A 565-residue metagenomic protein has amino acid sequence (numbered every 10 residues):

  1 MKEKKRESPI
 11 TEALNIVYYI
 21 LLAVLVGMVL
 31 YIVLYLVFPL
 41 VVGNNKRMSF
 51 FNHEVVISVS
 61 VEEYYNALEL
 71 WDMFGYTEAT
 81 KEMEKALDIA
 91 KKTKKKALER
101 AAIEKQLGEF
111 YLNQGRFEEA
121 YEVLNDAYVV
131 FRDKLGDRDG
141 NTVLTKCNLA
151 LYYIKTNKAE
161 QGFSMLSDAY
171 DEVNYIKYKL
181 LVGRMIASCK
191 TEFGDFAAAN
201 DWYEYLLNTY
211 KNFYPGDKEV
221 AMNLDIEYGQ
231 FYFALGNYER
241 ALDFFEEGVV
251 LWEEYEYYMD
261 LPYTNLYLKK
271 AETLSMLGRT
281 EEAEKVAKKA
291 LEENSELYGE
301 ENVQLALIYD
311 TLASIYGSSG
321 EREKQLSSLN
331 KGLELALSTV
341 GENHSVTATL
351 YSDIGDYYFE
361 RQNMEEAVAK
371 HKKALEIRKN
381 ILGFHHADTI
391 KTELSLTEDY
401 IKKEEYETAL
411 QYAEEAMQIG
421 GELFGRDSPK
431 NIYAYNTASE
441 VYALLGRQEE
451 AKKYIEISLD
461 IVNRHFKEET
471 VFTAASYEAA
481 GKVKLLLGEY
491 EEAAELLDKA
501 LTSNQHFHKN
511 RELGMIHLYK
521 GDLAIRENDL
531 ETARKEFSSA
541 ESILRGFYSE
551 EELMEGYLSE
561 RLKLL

Functional and structural regions predicted by a protein language model:
M1-L565: Intrinsic-disorder-linked linear interaction elements in eukaryotic regulatory proteins
